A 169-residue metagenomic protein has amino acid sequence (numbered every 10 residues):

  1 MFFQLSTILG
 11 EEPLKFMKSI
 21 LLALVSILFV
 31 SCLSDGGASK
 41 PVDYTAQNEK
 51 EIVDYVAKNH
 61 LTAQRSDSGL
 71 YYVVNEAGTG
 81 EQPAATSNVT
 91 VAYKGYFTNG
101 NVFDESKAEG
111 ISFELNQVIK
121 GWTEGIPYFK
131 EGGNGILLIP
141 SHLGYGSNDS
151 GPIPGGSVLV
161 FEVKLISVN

Functional and structural regions predicted by a protein language model:
M1-S31: Sec-dependent bacterial lipoprotein signal peptides
S19-L21, C32-N169: Cross-family detector of peptidyl-prolyl cis-trans isomerase
